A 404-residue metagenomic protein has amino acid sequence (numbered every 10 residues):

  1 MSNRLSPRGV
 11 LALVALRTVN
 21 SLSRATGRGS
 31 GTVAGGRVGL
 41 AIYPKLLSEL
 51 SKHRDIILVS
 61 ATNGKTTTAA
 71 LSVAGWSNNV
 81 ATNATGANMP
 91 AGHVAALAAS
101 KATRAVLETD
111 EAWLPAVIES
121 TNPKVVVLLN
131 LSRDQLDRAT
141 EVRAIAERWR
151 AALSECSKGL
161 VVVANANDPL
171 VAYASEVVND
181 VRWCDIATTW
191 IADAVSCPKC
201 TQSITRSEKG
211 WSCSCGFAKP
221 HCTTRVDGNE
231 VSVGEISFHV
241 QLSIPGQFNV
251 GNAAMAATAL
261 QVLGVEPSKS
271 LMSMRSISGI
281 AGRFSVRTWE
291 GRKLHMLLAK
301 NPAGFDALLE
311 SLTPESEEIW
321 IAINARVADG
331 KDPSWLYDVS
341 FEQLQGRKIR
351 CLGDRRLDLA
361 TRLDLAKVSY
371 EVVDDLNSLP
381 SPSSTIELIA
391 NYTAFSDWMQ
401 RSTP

Functional and structural regions predicted by a protein language model:
R4-W183: Phosphate-binding loop of NTP-binding sites
T103-A105, K158-V162, R292-L294, L344-R350: Short active-site oxyanion
L107-D134, Y173-Q241: Extended acidic/charged loop-beta regions that coordinate divalent cations and stabilize anionic phosphate/carboxylate
L114, P169-Y173, V327-D332, R355-T361 (+1 more regions): Short, charged/polar "capping" segments at the starts of alpha-helices and the immediately preceding loops
L129, V163, N252, A256 (+2 more regions): Residue-level signal for inorganic ion chemistry
W190-I191, I280, L298-V372: Active-site beta-alpha connecting loops in nucleotide-dependent enzymes
S243, T258-A299: Gly/charged, well-structured mid-domain segments that form the phosphate/adenylate-handling core of ATP-dependent
L357-P404: Generic C-terminus detector
